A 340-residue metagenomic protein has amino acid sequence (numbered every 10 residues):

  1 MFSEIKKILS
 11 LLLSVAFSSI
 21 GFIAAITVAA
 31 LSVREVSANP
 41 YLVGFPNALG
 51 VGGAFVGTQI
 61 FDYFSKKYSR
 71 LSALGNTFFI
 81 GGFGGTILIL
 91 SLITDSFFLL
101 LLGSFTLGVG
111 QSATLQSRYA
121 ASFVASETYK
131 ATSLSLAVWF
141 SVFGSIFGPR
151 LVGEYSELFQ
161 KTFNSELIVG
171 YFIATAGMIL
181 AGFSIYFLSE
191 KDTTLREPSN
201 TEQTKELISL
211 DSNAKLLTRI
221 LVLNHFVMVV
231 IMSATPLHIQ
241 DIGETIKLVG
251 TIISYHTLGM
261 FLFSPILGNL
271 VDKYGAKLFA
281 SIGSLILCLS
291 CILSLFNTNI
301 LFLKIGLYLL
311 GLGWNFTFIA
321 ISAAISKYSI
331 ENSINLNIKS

Functional and structural regions predicted by a protein language model:
M1-G53, A214-I220, H225-T245, V249-G250: Helix-loop boundary and gating motifs at the non-cytosolic
M1-I5, E190-L221: Juxtamembrane intracellular "pre-TM" segments in multi-pass secondary transporters
A16, F97-S112, F302-F316: Hydrophobic core of transmembrane alpha-helices in multi-pass small-molecule transporters, especially MFS/SLC-type
A29, S112-S126, F316-I330: Intracellular juxtamembrane helix-capping segments at the cytosolic ends of symmetry-related transmembrane helices
G57-S69, S156, L262-A276: Helix-to-loop junctions at the C-terminal end of transmembrane segments in multipass secondary transporters
F79-T94, I286-T298: C-terminal ends and interior cores of transmembrane alpha-helices in multi-pass membrane transporters/permeases
G103-F140: Cytoplasmic helix-loop-helix junction between adjacent transmembrane helices in 12-TM secondary transporters
G148, V152-G153, T175-E197: C-terminal membrane-cytosol helix-exit motif in multi-pass small-molecule transporters
